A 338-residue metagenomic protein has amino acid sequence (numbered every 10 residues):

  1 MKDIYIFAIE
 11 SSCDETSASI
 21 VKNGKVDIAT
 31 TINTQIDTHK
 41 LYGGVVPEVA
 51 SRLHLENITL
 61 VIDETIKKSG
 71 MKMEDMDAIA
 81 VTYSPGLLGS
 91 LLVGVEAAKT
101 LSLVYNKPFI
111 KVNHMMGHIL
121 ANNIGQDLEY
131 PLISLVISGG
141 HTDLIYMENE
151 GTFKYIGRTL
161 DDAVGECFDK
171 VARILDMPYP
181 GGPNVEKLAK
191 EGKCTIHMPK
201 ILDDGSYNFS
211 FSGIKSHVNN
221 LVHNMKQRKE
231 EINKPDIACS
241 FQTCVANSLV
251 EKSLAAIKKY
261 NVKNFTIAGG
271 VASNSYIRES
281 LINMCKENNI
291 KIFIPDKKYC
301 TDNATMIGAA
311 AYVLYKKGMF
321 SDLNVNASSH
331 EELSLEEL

Functional and structural regions predicted by a protein language model:
M1-K2, V112-I133, A310: Conserved phosphate-binding catalytic cores of ATP/NTP-utilizing and phosphoryl-transfer enzymes
I4-D75, V81-P85, H114, H118: N-terminal beta-alpha supersecondary unit
T16-V21, S134, T142-Y146: Short beta-strand scaffold segments in enzyme catalytic cores
K72, K187-F265, N274-N288, Y315-G318 (+1 more regions): A contiguous, well-structured pocket-lining segment that forms one wall/lid of small-molecule binding clefts in soluble
M73-Y83, N261-V271, F293: Short glycine-rich phosphate-binding loop at a beta-alpha junction
K111-V112, F265, I282-M306: Conserved phosphate-binding/catalytic loops in two-lobed NTP-binding clefts
I119, P295-L335: Glycine-rich phosphate-binding/hydrolytic loop that grips phosphoryl groups
S138, N149-E191, K215-N224: Glycine-rich phosphate-binding loop plus the immediately following alpha-helix
